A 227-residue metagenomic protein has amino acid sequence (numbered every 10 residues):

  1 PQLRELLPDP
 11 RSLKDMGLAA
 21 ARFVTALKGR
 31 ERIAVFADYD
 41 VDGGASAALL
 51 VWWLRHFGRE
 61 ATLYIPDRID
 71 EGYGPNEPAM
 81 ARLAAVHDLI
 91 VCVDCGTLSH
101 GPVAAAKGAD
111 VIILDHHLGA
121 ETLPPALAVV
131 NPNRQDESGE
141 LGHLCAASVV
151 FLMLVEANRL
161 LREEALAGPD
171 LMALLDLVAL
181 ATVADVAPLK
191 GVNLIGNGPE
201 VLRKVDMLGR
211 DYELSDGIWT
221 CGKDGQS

Functional and structural regions predicted by a protein language model:
P1-S227: Replace "Mg2+/Mn2+-dependent" with "divalent metal-dependent
